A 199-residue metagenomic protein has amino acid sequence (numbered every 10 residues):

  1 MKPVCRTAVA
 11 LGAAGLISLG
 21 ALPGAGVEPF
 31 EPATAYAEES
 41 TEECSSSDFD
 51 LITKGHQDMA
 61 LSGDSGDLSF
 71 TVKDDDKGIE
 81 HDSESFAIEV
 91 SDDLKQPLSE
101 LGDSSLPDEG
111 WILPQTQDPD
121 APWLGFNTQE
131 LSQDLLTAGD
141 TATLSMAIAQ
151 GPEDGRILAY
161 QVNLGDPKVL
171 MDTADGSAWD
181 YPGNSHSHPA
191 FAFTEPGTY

Functional and structural regions predicted by a protein language model:
M1-E31: Secretory targeting and sorting signals
F30-S185: Phosphate/adenylate-binding glycine loop and adjacent helical scaffold
S187, E195-Y199: Short tyrosine-centred short linear motifs in exposed loops/low-complexity segments
